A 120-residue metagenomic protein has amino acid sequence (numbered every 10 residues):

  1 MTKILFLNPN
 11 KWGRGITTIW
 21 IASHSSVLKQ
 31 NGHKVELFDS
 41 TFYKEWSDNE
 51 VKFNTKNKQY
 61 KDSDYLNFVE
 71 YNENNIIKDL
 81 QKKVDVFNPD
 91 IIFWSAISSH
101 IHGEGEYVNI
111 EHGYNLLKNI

Functional and structural regions predicted by a protein language model:
M1-I120: A short, structured N-terminal alpha-helical element that caps or precedes a catalytic domain
